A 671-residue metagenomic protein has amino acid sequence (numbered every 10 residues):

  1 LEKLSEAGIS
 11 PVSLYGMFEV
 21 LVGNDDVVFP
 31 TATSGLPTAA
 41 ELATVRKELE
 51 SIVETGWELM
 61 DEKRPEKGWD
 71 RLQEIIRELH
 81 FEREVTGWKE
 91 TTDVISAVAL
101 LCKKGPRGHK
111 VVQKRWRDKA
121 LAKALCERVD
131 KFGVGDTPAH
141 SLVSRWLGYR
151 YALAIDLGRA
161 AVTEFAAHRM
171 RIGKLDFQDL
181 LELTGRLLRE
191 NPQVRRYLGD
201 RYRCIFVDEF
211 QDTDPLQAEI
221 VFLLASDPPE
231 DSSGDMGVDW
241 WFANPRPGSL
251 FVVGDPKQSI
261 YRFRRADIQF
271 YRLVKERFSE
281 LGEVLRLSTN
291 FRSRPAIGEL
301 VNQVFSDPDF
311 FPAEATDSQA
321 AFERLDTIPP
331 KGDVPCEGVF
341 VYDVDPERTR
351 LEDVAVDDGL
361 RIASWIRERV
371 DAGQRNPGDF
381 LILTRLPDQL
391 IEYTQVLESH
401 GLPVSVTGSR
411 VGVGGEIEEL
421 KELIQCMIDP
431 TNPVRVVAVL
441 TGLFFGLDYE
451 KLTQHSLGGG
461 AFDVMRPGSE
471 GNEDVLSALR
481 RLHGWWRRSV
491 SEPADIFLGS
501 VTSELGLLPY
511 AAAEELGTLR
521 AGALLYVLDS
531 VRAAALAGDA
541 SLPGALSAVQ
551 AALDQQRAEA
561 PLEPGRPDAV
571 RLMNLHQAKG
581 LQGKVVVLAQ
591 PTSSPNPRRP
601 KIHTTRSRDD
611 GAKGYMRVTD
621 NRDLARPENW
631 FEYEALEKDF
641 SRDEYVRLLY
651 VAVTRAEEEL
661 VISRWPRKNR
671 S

Functional and structural regions predicted by a protein language model:
E2-K174, S503, S594, R598 (+1 more regions): Conserved ATP-driven helicase/translocase motor core recognized via long, highly charged RecA-like/P-loop NTPase domain
V12-Y15, V20-S34, A40-K47, K131-V134 (+13 more regions): Conserved motor-region signature of P-loop NTPase helicases/translocases
E58-E66, H168, I172-Q178, E182 (+7 more regions): P-loop NTPase Walker
A154-C204, L216-Q217, D227-D231, G359-R367: Conserved helicase/translocase P-loop NTPase motor core
G458-W485: Accessory alpha-helical DNA-binding modules that contact the DNA backbone or grooves
W485-W486, S641-Y650: Phosphate-interacting basic helix/loop segments used at nucleotide- and nucleic-acid interfaces
P509-L516, F631-E644: Short, solvent-exposed helix-loop connector elements
R598-D639: Conserved catalytic motifs of ABC-family nucleotide-binding domains
